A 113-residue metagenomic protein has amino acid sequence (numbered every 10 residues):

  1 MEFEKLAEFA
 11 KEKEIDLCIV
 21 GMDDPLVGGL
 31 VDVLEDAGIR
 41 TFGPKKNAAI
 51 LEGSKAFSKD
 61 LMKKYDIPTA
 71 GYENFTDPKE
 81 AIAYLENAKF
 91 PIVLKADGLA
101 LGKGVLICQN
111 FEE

Functional and structural regions predicted by a protein language model:
M1, L30-L34, I92-L94: N-terminal glycine-rich anion-binding loops that anchor highly charged ligand groups
M1-F9: Glycine-rich, highly charged phosphate/nucleotide-binding loops
F3, I19, N47, F90-P91: Sparse, context-dependent recognition of short Cys/His-centered cofactor- or disulfide-binding micro-motifs
E4, V27-G28, Y84: Short, basic phosphate-binding NTP loop
A7-E8, D32, I82: Alpha-helical segments flanking ligand/cofactor-binding loops in enzyme cores
A10, E14-I15: Proline-aspartate-enriched helix->loop->beta-strand connector
D16-S54, D66-T76: A short, GP-enriched loop/loop-strand-helix hinge that lies immediately N-terminal to, or at the N-terminal rim
L51-E113: Active-site nucleotide/adenylate-binding loops and adjacent lid/helix of ATP-dependent enzymes
